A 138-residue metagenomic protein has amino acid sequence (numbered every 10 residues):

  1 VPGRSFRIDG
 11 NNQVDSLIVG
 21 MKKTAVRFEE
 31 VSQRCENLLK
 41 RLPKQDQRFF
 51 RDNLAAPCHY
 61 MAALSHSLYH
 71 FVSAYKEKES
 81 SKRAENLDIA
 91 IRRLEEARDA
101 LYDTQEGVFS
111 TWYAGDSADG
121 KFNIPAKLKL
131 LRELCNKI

Functional and structural regions predicted by a protein language model:
V1-I138: Substrate-binding groove of N-acetylhexosamine-processing glycoside hydrolases
